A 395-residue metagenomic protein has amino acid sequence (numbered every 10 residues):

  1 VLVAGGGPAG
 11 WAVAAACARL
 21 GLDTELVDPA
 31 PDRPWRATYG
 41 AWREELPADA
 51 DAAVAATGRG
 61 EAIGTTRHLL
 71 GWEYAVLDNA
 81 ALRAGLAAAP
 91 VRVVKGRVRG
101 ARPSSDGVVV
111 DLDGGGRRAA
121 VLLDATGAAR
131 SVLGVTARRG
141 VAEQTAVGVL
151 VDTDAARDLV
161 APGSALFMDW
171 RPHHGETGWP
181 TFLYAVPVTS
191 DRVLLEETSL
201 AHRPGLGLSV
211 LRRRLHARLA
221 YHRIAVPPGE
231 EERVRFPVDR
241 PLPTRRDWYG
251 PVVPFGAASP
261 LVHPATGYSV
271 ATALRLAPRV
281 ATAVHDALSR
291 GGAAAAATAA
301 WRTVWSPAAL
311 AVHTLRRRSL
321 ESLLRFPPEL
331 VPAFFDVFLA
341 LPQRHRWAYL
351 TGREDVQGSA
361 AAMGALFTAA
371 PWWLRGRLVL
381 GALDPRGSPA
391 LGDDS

Functional and structural regions predicted by a protein language model:
L2-P8, A16-T38: Glycine-rich FAD pyrophosphate-binding loop
G6, T126-G127, G256: Glycine-rich, N-terminal phosphate-binding loop of Rossmann-like dinucleotide-binding domains
W11: Residues forming the Rossmann-fold NAD(P)(H) cofactor-binding site
A15, R19, A88, T153 (+2 more regions): Short, well-ordered alpha-helices that flank and scaffold nucleotide-derived cofactor binding pockets
A41-V108: A conserved beta-strand/loop capping segment in the N-terminal third of enzymes that catalyze redox or closely related
A89-V226, P241-P243: Predominantly flavin-linked oxidoreductase catalytic cores and closely associated redox partners
H173-T177, S199-A283: FAD/FMN-dependent oxidoreductases across multiple families
A281-S395: C-terminal helical "tail/cap" subdomain of flavin- and related membrane-associated enzymes
